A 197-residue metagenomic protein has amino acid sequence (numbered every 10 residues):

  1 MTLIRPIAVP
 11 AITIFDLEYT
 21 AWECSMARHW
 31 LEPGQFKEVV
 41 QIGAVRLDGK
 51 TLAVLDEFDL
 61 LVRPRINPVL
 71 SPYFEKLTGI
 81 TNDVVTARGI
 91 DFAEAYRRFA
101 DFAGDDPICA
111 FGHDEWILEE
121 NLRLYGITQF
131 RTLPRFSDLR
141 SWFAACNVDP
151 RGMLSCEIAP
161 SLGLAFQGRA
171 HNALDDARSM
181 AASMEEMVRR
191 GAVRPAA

Functional and structural regions predicted by a protein language model:
M1-L17, A21-A27: N-terminal accessory regions of nucleic-acid-interacting proteins
R5-A11, K37-T78, R98-A197: Metal-dependent phosphoesterase core characteristic of DEDDh/y 3'-5' exonuclease domains
Y19-I42, L47: Early-domain small/polar-rich strand-loop-helix modules and first-structured segments of the mature chain
C24-M26, A87, C146, M184: Short, function-defining helix-loop hinge/capping sites that tune catalysis or transport
P33-Q35, V85, A170: Flexible, glycine- and charge-enriched loops at secondary-structure boundaries
E75-R98: Metal-dependent phosphoesterase signature
